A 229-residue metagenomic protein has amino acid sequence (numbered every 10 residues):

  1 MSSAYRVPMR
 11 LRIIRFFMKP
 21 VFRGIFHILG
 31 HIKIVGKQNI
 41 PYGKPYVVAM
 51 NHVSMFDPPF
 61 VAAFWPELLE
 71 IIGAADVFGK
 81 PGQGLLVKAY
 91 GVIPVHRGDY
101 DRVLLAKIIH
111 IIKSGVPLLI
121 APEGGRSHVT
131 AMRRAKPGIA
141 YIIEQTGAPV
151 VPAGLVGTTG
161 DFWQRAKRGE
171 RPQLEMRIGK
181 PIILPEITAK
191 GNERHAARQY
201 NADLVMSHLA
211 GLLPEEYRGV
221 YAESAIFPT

Functional and structural regions predicted by a protein language model:
S2-G36, E67, K80-Y90: A transmembrane-helix-recognition feature enriched in membrane-embedded lipid enzymes and envelope glyco-/phospholipid
S2-I13, V103-T229: Non-catalytic C-terminal accessory region of glycerolipid acyltransferases and related lyso-lipid remodeling enzymes
V21-R23, A89-V95, P122-R126: Short, basic, glycine/proline-bearing loop/turn elements
H27, P41-D99: Catalytic core of membrane glycerolipid acyltransferases/transacylases, capturing the structured, soluble-facing
K33, D99-L104: Glycine-rich, highly charged phosphate/nucleotide-binding loops
I34, I71, V92-P94, V150 (+1 more regions): Conserved beta-strand scaffold positions in the cores of enzyme catalytic domains, especially in NTP/NDP-utilizing
G36, N51, G73-A74, G91 (+2 more regions): A secondary-structure boundary/capping signal
Q38-P41, I109-H110: Short amphipathic alpha-helix with an adjacent loop that forms part of the alpha/beta core around
